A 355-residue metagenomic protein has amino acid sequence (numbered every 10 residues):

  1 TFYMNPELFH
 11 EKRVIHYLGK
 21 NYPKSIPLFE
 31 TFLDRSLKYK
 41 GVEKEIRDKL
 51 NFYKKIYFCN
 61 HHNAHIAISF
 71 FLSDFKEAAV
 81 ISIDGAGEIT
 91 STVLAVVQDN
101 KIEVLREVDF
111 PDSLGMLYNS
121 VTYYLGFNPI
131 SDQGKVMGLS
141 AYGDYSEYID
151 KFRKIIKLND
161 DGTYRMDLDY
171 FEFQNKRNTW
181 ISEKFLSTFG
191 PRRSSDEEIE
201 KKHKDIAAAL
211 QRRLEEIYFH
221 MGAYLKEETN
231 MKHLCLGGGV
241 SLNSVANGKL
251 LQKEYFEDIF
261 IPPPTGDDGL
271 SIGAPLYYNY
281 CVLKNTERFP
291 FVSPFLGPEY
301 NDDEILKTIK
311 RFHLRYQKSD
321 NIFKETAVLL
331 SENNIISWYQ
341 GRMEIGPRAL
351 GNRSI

Functional and structural regions predicted by a protein language model:
T1-I355: Short acidic/glycine-rich loops and adjacent helix/strand connectors that line catalytic pockets where negatively
